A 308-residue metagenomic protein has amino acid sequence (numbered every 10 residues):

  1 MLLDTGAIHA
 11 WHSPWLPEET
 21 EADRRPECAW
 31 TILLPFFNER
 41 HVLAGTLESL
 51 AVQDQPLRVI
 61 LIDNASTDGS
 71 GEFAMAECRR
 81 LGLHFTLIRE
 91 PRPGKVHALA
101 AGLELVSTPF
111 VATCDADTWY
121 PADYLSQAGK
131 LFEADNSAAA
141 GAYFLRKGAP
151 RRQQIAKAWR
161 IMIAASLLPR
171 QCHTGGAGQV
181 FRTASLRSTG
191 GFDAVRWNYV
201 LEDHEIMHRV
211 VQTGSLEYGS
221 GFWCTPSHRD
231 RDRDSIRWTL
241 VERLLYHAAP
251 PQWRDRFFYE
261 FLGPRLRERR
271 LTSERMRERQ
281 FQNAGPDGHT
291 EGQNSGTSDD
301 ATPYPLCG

Functional and structural regions predicted by a protein language model:
M1-S49: N-proximal low-complexity "stem/linker" segments adjacent to membrane-targeting elements
E48-L57: Short, acidic, metal-binding catalytic loop of nucleotide-sugar glycosyltransferases
S49, D63-E72, R92, T118: A conserved acidic beta->alpha catalytic loop
E90-V106: Glycine-rich, basic loop-to-helix element that forms the pyrophosphate-binding segment of sugar-nucleotide handling
V111: Short aromatic/hydrophobic "clamp" motif used to bind/position activated sugar donors
D123-R152: Conserved donor NDP-sugar-binding/catalytic core segment of glycosyltransferases
Y143, G148, R152-C172, G176: Short, flexible, basic/aromatic active-site loop/helix in glycosyltransferases
W197-E205: Acidic donor-binding loop at a coil-to-helix junction in glycosyltransferase catalytic cores that engages
